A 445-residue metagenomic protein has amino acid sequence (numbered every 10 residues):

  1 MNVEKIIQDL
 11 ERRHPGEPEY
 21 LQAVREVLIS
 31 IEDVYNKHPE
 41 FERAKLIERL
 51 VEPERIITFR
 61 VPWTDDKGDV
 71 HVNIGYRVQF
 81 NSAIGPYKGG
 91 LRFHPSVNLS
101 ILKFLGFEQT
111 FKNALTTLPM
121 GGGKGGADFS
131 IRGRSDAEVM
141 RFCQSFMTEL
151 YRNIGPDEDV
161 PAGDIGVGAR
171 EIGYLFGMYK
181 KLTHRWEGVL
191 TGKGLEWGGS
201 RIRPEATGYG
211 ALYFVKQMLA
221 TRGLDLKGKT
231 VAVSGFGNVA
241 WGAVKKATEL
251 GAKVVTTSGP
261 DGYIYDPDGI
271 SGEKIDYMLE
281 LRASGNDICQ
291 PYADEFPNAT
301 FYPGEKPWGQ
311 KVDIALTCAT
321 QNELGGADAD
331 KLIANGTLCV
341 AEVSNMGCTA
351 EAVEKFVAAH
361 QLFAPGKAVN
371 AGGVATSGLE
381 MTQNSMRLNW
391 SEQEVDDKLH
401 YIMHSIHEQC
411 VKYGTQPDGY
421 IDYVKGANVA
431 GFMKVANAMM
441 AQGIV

Functional and structural regions predicted by a protein language model:
M1, P15, E19-Q22, E26 (+24 more regions): Conserved active-site and cofactor/substrate-binding residues in soluble primary-metabolism enzymes
N2-A23, M218, K331-V445: Adenosine-phosphate binding glycine-rich loop
L21, K37-A44, T117, I154-G163 (+3 more regions): Flexible, glycine/charged-enriched surface loops at secondary-structure junctions
E40-H71: Structured beta-strand/loop patches that form or line metal/cofactor-binding pockets in enzymes
H94, N113-K227: Glycine/serine-rich phosphate-binding loop and adjoining beta1-alpha1 elements at the start of nucleotide-handling
T191-G194, G199-K311: Glycine-rich phosphate/diphosphate-binding loop of Rossmann-like nucleotide-binding domains
G262-Y265, G269-L362, A368: Rossmann-like adenosine-cofactor binding region
